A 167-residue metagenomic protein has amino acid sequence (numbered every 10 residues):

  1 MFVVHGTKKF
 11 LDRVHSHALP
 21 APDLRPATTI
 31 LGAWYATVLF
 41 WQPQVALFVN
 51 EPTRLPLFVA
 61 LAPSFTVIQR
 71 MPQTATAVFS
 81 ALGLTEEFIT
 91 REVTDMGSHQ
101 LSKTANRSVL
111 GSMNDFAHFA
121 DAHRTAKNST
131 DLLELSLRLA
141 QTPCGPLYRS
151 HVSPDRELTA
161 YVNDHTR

Functional and structural regions predicted by a protein language model:
M1-L24, E86-R167: Globin-like tetrapyrrole-binding proteins
F2, F10, F40, F48 (+5 more regions): Phenylalanine-focused residue identity feature
H15-L39: Short, basic/aromatic recognition patches
A33-Q69: A short, conserved beta-strand element enriched in hydrophobic/aromatic residues
S64-S80: A short, polar/charged loop-to-alpha-helix boundary motif
